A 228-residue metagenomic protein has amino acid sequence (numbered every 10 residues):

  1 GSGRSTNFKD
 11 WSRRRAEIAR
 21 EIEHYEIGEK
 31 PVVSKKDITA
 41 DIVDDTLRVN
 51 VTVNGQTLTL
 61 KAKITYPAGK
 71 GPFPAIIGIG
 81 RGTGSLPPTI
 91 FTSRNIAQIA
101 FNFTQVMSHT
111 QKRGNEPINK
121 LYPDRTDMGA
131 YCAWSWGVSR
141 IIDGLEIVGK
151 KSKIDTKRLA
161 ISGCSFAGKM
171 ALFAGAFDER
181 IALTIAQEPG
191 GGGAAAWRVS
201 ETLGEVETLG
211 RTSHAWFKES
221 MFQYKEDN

Functional and structural regions predicted by a protein language model:
G1-L60: N-terminal targeting or regulatory segments adjacent to alpha/beta-hydrolase or S9 domains
A62-I64, G71-R81: Short beta-strand element of the alpha/beta-hydrolase
G78-K153, G190-S200: Cap/lid segment of the alpha/beta-hydrolase catalytic domain
F91, A174-G175: Aromatic pocket-lining residues of Rossmann-like dinucleotide-binding sites
K150, L183-N228: Mobile cap/lid helix-loop segments that gate and shape the active-site cleft of serine hydrolases
K153-S165: Alpha/beta-hydrolase fold nucleophile elbow
G163-A174: Glycine-rich nucleophile elbow surrounding the catalytic serine of serine-hydrolase chemistry
F177-A182: Conserved hydrolase catalytic core segment
